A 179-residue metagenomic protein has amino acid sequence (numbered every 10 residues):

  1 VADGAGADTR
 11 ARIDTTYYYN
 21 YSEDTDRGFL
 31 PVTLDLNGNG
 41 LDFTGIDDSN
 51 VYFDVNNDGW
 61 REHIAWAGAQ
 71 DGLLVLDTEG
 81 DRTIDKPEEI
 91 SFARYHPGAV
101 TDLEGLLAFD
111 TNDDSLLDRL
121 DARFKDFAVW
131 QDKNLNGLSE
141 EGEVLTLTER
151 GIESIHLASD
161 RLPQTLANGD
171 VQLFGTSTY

Functional and structural regions predicted by a protein language model:
V1-Y179: Calcium-binding acidic motifs and repeat modules
